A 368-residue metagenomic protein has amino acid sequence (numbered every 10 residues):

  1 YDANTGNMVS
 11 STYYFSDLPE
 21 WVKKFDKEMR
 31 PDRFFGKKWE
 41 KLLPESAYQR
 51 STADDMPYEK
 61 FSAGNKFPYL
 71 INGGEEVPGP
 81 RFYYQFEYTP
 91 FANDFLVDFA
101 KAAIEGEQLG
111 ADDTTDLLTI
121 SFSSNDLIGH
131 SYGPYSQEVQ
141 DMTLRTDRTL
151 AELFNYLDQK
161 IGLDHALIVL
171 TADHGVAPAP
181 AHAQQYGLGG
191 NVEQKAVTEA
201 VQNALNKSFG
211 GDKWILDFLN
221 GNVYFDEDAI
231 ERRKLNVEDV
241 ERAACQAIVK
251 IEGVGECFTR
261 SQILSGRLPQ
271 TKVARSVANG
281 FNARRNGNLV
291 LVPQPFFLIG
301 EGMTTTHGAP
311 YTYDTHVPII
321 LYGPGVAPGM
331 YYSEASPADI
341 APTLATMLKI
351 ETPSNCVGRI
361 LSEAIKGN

Functional and structural regions predicted by a protein language model:
Y1-R50, Q137, A151-F297: Secreted, luminal/periplasmic, and some membrane-associated catalytic domains that remodel anionic oxygen-ester
Y1-T114, S123-D126, H130, Q246-E256: His/Asp/Glu-rich, glycine-adjacent segments that coordinate divalent cations and/or stabilize oxyanion chemistry on
W21, L96, T114, S124 (+8 more regions): Stable alpha-helical elements in mature extracytoplasmic
A100, T115-S123, V139-F154, L167-G175 (+3 more regions): Beta-strand elements within well-structured catalytic alpha/beta cores of enzymes that handle phosphate/sulfate esters
E105-D113, D158-G162, N279-N282, P310 (+1 more regions): Surface-exposed acidic, glycine-flexible loop patches that form ligand/cofactor-binding and adhesion interfaces
S123-I128, F296, H316, Y322-V326: Short connector loops/turns at beta-strand edges and beta->alpha or beta->beta junctions
G129-S136, M330: Short acidic, glycine/proline-rich loop/turn micro-motifs
A196-L235, T306-L348, S362-N368: Substrate-binding rim/cap in mid-to-C-terminal beta-strand-loop elements of soluble/periplasmic
